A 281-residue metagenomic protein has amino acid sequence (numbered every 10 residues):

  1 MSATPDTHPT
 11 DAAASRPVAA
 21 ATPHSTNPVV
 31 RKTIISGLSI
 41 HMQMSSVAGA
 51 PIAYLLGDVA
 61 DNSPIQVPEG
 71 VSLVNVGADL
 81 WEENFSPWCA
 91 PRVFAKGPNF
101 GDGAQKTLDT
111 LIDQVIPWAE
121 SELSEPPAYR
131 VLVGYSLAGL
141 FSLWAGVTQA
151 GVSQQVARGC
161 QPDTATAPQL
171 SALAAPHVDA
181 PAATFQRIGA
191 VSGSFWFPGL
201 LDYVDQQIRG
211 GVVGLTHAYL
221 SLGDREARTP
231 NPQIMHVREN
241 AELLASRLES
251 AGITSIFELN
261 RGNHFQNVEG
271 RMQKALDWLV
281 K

Functional and structural regions predicted by a protein language model:
S2-K281: Non-catalytic cap/lid and distal C-terminal segments of serine-dependent acyl enzymes
